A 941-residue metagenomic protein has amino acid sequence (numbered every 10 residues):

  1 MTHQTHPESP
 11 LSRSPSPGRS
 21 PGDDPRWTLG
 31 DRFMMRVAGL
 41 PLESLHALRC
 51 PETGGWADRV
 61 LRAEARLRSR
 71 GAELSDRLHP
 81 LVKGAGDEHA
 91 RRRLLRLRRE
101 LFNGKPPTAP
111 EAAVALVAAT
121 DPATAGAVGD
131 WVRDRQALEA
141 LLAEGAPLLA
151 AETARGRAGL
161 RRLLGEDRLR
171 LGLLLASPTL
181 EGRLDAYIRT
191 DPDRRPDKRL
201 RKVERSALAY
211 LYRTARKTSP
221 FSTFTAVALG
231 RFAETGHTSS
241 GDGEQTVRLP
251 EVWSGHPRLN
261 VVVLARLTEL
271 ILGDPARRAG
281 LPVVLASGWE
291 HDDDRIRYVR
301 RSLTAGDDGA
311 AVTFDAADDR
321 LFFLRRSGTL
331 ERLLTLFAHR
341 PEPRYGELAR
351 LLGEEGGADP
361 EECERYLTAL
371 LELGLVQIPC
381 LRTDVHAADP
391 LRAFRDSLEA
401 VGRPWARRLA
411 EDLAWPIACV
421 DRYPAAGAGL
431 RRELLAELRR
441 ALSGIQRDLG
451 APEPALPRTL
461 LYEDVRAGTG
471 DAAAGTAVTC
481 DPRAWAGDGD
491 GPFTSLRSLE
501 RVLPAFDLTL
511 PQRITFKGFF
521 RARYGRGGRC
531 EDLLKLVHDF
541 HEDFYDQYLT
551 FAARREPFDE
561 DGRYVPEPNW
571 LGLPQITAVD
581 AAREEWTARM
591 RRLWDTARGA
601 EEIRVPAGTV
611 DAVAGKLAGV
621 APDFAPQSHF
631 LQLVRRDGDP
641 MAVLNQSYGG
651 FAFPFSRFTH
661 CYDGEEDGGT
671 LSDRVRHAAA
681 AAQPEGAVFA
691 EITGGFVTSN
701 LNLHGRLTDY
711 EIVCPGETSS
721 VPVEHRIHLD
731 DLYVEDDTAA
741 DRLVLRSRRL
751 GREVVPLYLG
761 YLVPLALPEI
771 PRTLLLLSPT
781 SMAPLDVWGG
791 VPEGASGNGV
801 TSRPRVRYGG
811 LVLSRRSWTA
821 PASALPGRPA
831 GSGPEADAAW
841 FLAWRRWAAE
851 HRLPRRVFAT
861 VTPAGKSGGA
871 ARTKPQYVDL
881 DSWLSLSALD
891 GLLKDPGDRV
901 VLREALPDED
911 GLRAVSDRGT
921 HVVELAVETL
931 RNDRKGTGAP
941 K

Functional and structural regions predicted by a protein language model:
T2-G22, Y210-H339: Acidic, low-complexity/disordered tracts enriched in E/D and polar residues
T2-L259, C363-G694, A870-K941: Type-3 copper protein
L174-P178, L184-P275, V755-R816, A820-A822 (+6 more regions): Short, Φ-rich (hydrophobic/aromatic) sequence segments
V263-G273, R277-A286, H291-D293, T515-R526 (+4 more regions): Segments forming glycine/polar-rich beta-alpha architectures that bind adenosine-containing cofactors
I296-R297, T383, D741-L743: Hydrophobic residues embedded in beta-strands of well-ordered beta-sheets
P341-G353: Short acidic, hydrophobic short linear motifs in intrinsically disordered regions
E347, Q632-E904, A914-N932: C-terminal structured domains
E355-E362: Short, basic interhelical loop/turn and adjoining N-cap of the next helix at nucleic-acid- or acidic-partner-contacting
